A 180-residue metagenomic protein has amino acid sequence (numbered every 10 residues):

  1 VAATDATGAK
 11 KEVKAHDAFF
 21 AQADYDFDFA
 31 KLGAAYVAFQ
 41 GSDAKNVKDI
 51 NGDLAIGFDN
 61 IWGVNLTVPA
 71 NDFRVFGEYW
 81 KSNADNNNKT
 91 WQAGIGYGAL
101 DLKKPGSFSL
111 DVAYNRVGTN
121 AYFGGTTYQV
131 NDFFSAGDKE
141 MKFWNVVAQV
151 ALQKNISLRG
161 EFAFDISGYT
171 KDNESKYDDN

Functional and structural regions predicted by a protein language model:
V1-D5: Outer membrane beta-barrel translocator domains of Type V secretion systems
A6-A15, D24-N180: Outer-membrane beta-barrel pore domains
F19: Active-site neighborhood of glycoside hydrolase catalytic domains
